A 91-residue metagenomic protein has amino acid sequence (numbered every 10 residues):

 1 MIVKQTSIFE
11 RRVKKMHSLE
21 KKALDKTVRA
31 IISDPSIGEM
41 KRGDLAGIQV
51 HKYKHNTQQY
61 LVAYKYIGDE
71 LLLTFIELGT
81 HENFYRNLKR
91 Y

Functional and structural regions predicted by a protein language model:
M1, Q49-H51, V62: Residue-level detector of beta-strand structural context in well-folded domains
M1-T27: Arg/Lys-rich, positively charged N-terminal/basic patches that mediate binding to nucleic acids
S7, K41-L45, Q49, E82 (+1 more regions): Solvent-exposed, flexible loop/coil residues
R11, P35-S36, M40, G79 (+1 more regions): Residue-level signal for pocket-adjacent positions within structured domains
K14, I32-S33, K89: Alpha-helix boundary recognition
R29-N56: A short, surface-exposed loop/turn module that caps and links secondary-structure elements
H55-L61, K65-Y91: Enriched for short, Lys/Arg-rich terminal
